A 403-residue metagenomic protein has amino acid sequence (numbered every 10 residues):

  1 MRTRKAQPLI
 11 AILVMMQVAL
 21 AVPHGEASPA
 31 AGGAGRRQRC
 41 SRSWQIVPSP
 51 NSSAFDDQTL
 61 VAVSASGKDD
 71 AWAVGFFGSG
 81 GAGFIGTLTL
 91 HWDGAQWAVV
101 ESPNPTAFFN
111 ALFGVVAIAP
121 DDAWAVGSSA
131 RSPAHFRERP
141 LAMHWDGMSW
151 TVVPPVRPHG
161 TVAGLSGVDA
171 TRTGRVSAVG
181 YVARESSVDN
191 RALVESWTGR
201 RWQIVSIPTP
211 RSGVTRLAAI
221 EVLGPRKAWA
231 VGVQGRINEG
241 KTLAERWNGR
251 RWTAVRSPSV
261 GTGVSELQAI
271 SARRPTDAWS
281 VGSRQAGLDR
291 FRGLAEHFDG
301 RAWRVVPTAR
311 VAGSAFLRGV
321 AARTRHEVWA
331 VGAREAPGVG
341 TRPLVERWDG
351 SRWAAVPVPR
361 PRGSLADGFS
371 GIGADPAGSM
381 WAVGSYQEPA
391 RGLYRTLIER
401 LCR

Functional and structural regions predicted by a protein language model:
R2-P29: Secretory targeting and sorting signals
P29-R403: Residue-level hotspots at or immediately adjacent to binding/recognition sites across diverse folds
